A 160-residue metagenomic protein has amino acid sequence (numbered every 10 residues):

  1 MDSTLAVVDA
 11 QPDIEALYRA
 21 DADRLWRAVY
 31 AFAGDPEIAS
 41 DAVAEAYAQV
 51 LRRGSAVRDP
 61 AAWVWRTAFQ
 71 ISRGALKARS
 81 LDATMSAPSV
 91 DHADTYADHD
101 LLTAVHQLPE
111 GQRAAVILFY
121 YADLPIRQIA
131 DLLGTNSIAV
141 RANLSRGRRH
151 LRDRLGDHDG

Functional and structural regions predicted by a protein language model:
D2, V8-P12, A16, A78-H106: Acidic, proline/glycine-rich intrinsically disordered inter-domain spacer in sigma factors
D2-A6, D13, L132, R149-G160: C-terminal edge and immediately downstream basic/flexible tail or linker adjoining helix-turn-helix-like DNA-binding
D2-R27, E37, S55, R113: A short, charge-rich alpha-helical start-of-domain segment used by transcription regulators
L25, V29, A39-V50, T67-A68 (+3 more regions): Short, small-hydrophobic-rich alpha-helical interface motif
R52, D59, R66-S86, D94: Arg/Lys-rich amphipathic alpha helix in sigma70-family domain 2
D59, F69, L133-G156: DNA-recognition helix of helix-turn-helix
H106, E110, A122-A139: Helix-turn-helix DNA-binding module
A115-F119: A short pre-motif secondary-structure segment
